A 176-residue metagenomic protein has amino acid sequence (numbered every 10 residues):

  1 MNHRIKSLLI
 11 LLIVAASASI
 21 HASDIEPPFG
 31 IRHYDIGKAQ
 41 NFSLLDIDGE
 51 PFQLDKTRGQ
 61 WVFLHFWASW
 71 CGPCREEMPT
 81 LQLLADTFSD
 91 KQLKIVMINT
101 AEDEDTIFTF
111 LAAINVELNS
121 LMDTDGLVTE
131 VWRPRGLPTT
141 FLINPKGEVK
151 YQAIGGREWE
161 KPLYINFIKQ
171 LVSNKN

Functional and structural regions predicted by a protein language model:
M1-L8: Bacterial N-terminal signal peptides that target proteins for export
L8-S17: Bacterial N-terminal signal peptides
S19-N41: N-proximal helix/coil linker or "cap" segments that precede and/or mark the start of modular domains
Y34-I36, N41-V62: A short beta-strand-turn-helix
Q60-V62, F66-W70, G136: Short pre-active-site segment immediately N-terminal to redox-active cysteine/selenocysteine motifs in thiol-based
F66-L83: Conserved redox-active cysteine motifs that mediate thiol-disulfide chemistry, especially di-cysteine Cys-X(1-2)-Cys
Q92-E104, V116-D125: Thiol-based oxidoreductase modules, predominantly thioredoxin-like and allied folds used for disulfide exchange
T109-E117, D123-K169: Thiol/disulfide oxidoreductase modules built on the thioredoxin-like
